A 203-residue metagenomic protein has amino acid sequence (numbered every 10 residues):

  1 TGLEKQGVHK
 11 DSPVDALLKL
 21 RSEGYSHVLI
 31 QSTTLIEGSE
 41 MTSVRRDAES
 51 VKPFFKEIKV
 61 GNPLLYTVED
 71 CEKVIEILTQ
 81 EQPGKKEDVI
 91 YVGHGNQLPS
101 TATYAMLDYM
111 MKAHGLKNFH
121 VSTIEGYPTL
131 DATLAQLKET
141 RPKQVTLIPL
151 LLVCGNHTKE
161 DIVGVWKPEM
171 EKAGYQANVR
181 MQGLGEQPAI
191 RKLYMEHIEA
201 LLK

Functional and structural regions predicted by a protein language model:
T1-K203: Active-site-proximal alpha-helix that buttresses catalytic centers in soluble enzyme cores
